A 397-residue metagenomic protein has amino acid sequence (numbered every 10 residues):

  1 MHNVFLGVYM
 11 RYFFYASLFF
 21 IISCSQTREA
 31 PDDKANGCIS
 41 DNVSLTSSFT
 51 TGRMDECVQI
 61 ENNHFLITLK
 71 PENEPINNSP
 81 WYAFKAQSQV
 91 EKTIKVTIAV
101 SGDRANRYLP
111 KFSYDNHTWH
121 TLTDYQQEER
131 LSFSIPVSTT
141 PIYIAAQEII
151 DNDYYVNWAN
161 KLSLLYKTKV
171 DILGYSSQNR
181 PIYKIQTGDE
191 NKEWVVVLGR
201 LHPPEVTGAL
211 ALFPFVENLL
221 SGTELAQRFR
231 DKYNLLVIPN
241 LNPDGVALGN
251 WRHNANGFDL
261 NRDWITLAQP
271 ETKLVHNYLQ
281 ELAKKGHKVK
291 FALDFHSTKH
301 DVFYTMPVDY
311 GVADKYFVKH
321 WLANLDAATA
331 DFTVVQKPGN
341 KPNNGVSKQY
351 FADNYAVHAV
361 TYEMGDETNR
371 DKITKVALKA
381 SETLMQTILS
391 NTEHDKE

Functional and structural regions predicted by a protein language model:
H2-F13: Positively charged n-region of N-terminal signal peptides that target proteins for export
Y12-I21: Sec-dependent N-terminal signal peptides
C24-S138: Extreme N-terminal flexible tails
I94-I98, Y143, A209: Short, hydrophobic/aromatic beta-strand segments
L109, V156, L248-R252: Short acidic, glycine/serine/threonine-rich loops at helix termini
P141, A145-V195: Soluble metallo-hydrolase cores and metallopeptidase-like ectodomains found primarily in the secretory/periplasmic
I149, N261, F303-G311, K337-E397: Active-site-adjacent mobile loop/cap segments within catalytic or ligand-binding domains
V170-Y183, E190-V335, V357-D366: Active-site/substrate-binding loop(s) of hydrolase catalytic cores
